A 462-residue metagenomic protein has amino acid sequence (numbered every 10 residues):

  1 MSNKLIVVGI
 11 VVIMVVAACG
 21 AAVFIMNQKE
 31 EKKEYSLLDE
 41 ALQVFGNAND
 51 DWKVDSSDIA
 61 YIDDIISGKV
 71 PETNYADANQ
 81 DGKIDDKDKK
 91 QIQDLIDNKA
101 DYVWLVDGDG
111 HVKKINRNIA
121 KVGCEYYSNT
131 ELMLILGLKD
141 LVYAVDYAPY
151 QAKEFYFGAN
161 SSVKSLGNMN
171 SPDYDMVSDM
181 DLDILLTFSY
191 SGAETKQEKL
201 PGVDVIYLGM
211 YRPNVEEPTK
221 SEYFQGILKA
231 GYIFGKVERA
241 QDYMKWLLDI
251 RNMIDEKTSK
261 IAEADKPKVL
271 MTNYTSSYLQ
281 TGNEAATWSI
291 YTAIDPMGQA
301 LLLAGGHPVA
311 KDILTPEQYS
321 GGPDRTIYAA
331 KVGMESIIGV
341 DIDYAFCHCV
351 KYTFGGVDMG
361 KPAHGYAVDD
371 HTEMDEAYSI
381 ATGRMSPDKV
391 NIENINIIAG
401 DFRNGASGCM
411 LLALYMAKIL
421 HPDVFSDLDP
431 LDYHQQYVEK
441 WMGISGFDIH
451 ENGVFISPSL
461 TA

Functional and structural regions predicted by a protein language model:
M1-K32: Secretory targeting signatures
G20-W104: Cellulosome-associated attachment modules in secreted, modular CAZymes
D64-P71, D94-N98, Y127-S128, L134-L138 (+11 more regions): Sec-exported extracytoplasmic/periplasmic mature domains
A100-L105, H111-K114, K121, T195-S289 (+4 more regions): Extracytoplasmic substrate-binding proteins
V112-K114, N170-D181, V332-G339: Short, well-structured alpha-helical segments in soluble
G123-Y190, E194-T195, V309, Y319 (+1 more regions): A short, structured surface patch at a secondary-structure boundary
A159-V163, T195-L208, V357-N391: Ligand-binding "clamshell"
W288-R384: Flexible, glycine-rich surface segments
